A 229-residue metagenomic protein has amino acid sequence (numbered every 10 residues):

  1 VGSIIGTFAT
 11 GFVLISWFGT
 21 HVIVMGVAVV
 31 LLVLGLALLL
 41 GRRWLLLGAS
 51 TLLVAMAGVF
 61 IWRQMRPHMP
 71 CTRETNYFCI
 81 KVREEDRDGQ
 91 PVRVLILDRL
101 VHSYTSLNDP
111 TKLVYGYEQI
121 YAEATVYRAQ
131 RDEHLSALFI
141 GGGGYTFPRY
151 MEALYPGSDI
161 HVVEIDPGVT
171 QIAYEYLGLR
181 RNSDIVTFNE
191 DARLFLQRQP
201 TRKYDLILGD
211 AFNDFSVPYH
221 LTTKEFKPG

Functional and structural regions predicted by a protein language model:
S3, A28-L32: Residue-level recognition of pore/gate-forming positions within transmembrane alpha-helices of multi-pass
S3-G11: Glycine/proline-centered helix-kink
S16-V29: A membrane-interface helix-boundary motif in multi-pass transporters
L38-L100: Basic, ligand-binding patches in group-transfer machinery, especially extracytoplasmic/periplasmic segments
L100-Y104, F212-F215: A short, flexible beta-alpha/helix-coil linker loop
K112-G229: The AdoMet/dcAdoMet-binding core of the Class I SAM-like
